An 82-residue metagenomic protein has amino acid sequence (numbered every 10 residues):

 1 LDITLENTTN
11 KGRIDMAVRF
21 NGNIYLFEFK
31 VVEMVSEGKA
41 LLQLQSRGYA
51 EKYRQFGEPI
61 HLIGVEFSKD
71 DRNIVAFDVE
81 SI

Functional and structural regions predicted by a protein language model:
L1-N21: Active-site metal-binding core of divalent-cation-utilizing nuclease and nuclease-like domains
L5-T8, F29, A40-L42, I60 (+1 more regions): Composition- and surface-driven signal marking solvent-exposed, interaction-prone regions in large proteins
T9, F20, V31-E33, E66-K69: Short, flexible loop/turn elements at secondary-structure junctions
G12-I14, Y25, E58, I63: Structural beta-strand/beta-sheet cores of well-ordered domains, especially the beta-sheet scaffolds that support
M16-V18, G22-E33, R47: Conserved catalytic cores of phosphodiester-cleaving nucleases, focusing on short active-site segments
G22-I24, E37, Q45-S46, V75 (+1 more regions): C-terminal, active-site-flanking charged/polar segments
V32-A50: Mg2+/Mn2+-dependent nuclease catalytic core
K52, F56-I82: Domain-level recognition of nuclease-like catalytic cores that cleave nucleotide substrates
